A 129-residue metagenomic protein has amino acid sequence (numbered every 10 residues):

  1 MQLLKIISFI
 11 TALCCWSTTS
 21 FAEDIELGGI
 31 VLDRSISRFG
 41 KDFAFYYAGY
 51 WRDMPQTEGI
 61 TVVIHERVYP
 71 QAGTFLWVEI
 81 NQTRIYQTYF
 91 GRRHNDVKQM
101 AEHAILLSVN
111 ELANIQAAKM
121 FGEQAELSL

Functional and structural regions predicted by a protein language model:
M1-I7: Bacterial N-terminal signal peptides that target proteins for export
S8-C15: Bacterial N-terminal signal peptides
S17-T19: N-terminal signal peptide c-region/cleavage motif recognized by signal peptidases
F21-E66, G122-L129: N-terminal secretory signal peptides
A44, A48, G73, K98-I105: Extracytoplasmic/secreted envelope proteins and their assembly/folding machinery, especially bacterial periplasmic
V62-N81: Short edge beta-strands and adjacent turn/loop segments
T83-R92: Intrinsically disordered, low-complexity regulatory segments enriched in Ser/Thr/Pro and charged residues
N95-L129: C-terminal partner/receptor-binding element of secreted or periplasmic proteins
